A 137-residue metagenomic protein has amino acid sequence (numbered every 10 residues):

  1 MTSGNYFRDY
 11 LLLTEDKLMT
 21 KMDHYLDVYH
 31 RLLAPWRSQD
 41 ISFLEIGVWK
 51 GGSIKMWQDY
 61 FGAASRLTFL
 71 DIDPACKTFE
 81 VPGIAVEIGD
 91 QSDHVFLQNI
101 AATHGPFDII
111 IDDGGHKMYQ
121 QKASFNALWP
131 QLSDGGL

Functional and structural regions predicted by a protein language model:
M1-I111, G115-L137: A short alpha-helical cap/connector motif
